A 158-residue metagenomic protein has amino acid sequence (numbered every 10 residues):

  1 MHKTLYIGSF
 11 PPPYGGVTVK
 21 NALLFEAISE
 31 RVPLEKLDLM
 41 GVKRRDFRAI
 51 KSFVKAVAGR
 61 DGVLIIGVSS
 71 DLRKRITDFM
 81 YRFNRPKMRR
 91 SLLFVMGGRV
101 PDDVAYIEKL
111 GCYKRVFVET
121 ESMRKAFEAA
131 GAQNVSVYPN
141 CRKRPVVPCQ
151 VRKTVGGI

Functional and structural regions predicted by a protein language model:
H2, P86-S91, Y113-K114, A132-Q133: A short helix->loop->beta-strand "cap" motif at the edges of active sites that frequently abuts
L5, P148-I158: Conserved donor-binding/catalytic core segment of Leloir-type glycosyltransferases
G8-N21, D71-K74: A short, glycine/small-residue-rich beta-strand->loop->alpha-helix junction that serves as a flexible
V17, V68, T120-S122: Helix N-cap/beta->alpha junction signal
A27, V42-K87: An amphipathic, basic-hydrophobic alpha-helix
R31-R45: A short beta-strand-loop structural module common to alpha/beta enzyme folds
S69-R73, R89-Y106, C112-R115: A short, histidine- and acid-enriched strand-loop-helix "catalytic/donor-clamping" loop that lines the nucleotide-sugar
V100, Y113-P148: Donor nucleotide-sugar binding/catalytic pocket of nucleotide-sugar-dependent glycosyltransferases
